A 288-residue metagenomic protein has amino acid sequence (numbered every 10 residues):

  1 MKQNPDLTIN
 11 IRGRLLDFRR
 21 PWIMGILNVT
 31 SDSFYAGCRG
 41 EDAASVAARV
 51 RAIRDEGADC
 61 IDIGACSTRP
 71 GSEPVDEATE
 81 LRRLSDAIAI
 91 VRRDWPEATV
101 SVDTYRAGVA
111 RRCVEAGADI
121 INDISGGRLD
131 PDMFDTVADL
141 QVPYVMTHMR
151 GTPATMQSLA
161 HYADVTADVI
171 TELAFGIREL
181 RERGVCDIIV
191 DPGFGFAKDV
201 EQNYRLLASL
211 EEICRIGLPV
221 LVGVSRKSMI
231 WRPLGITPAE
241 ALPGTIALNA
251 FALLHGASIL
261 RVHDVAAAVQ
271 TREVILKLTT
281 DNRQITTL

Functional and structural regions predicted by a protein language model:
K2-N4, I11-R12, F18, S33-A52 (+7 more regions): Active-site-adjacent loop and "lid" segments of alpha/beta metabolic enzymes
F18-V29, R54-G64: N-terminal glycine-rich anion-binding loops that anchor highly charged ligand groups
I61, N282-R283: Compositionally biased non-globular segments, especially hydrophobic aliphatic-rich helices of signal peptides
G193: Conserved Motif II region of HX4D acyltransferases
